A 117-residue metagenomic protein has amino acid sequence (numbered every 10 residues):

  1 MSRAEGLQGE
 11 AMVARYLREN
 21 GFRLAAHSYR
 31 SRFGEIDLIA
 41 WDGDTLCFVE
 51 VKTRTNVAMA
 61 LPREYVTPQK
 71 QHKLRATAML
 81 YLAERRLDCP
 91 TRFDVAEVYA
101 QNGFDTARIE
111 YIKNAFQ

Functional and structural regions predicted by a protein language model:
M1-S28: Acidic-basic catalytic patches of nuclease active cores, encompassing PD-(D/E)XK and other metal-cofactor nuclease
L17, L74, F93: Residue-level signal for inorganic ion chemistry
R32-G34: Short acidic/glycine-enriched loop/turn segments that link adjacent beta-strands
I36-A58, L74: Conserved catalytic cores of phosphodiester-cleaving nucleases, focusing on short active-site segments
T55-T77: Mg2+/Mn2+-dependent nuclease catalytic core
R75-R85: Metal-dependent nuclease catalytic cores in nucleic-acid-processing enzymes, especially RNase H-like/related
E84-Q117: Domain-level recognition of nuclease-like catalytic cores that cleave nucleotide substrates
